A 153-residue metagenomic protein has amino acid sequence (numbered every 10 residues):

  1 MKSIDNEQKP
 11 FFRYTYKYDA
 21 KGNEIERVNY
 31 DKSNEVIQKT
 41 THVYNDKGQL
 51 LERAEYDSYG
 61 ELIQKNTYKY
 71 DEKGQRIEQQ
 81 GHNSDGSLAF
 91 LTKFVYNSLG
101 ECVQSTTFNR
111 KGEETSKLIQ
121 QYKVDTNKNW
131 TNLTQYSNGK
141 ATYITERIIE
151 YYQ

Functional and structural regions predicted by a protein language model:
M1-Q153: Buried hydrophobic residues that stabilize the cores of well-folded domains
